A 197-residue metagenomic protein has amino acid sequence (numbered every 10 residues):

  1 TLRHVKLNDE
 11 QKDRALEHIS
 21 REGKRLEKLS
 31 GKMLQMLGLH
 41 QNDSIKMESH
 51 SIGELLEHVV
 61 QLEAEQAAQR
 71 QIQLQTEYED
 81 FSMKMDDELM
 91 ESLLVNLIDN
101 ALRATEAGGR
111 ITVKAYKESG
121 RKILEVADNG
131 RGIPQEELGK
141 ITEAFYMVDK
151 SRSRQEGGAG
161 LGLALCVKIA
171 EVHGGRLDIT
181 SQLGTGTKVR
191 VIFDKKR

Functional and structural regions predicted by a protein language model:
R21-L26: Short alpha-helical segment of the dimerization/phosphotransfer core of two-component systems
K46-Q61: A conserved beta-strand-to-alpha-helix junction within the catalytic ATP-binding
Q66-Q75, F81: Short conserved segments within the C-terminal catalytic ATPase subdomain
G108-G120: Short beta-strand/loop element within the Bergerat-fold HATPase_c
D128: Acidic ATP/Mg2+-coordinating residue in the GHKL
I133-M147: Short conserved segment of the HATPase_c
